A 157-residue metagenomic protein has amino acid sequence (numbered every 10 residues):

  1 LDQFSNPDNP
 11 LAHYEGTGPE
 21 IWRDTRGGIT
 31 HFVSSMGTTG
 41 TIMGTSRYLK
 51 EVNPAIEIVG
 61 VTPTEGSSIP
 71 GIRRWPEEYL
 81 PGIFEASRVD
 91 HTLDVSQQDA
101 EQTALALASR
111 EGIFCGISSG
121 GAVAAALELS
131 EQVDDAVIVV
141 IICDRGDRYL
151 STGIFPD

Functional and structural regions predicted by a protein language model:
L1, V33, V59, H91-L93 (+1 more regions): Hydrophobic/aromatic beta-strand patches that form the interior of the parallel beta-sheet core in alpha/beta enzyme
D2-M36, Q98-F114: Active-site/ligand-binding-proximal alpha/beta "capping" segment
S5-D8, G37-G40, T62-S67, P76 (+3 more regions): Glycine-rich beta-alpha junction loops
E20-V61: Glycine-rich cofactor phosphate-binding loops and adjacent beta1-alpha1 units of small-molecule cofactor enzyme domains
S35-T45, S118-A126, Y149: Short glycine/serine/threonine-rich phosphate/pyrophosphate-binding segments that cradle anionic phosphate groups
G44-V52, A124-D134: Alpha-helix C-terminal capping segments
K50-I117, Q132, G153-D157: Active-site/ligand-binding loops adjacent to catalytic centers
L127-D157: Phosphate-binding loop/pocket of nucleotide- and phosphate-handling active sites
